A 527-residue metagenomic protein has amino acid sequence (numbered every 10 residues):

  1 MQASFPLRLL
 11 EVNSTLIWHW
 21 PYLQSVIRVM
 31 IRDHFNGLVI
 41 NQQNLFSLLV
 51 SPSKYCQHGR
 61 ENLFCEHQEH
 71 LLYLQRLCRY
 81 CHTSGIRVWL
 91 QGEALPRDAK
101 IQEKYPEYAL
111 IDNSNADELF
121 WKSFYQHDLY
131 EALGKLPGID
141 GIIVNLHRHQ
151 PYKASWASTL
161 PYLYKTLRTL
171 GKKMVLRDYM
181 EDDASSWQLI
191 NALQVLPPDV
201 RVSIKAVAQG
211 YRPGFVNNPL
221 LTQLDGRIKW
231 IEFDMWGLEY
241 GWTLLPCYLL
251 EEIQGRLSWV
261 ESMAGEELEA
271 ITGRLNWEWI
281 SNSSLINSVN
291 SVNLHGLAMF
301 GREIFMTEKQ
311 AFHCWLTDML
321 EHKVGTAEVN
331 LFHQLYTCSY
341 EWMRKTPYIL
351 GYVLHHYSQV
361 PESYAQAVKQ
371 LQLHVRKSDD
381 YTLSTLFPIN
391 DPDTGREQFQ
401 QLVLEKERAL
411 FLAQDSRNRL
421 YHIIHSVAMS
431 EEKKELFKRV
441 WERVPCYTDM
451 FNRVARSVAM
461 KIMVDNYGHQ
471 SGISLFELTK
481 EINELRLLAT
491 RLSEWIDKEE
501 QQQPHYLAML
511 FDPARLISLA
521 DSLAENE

Functional and structural regions predicted by a protein language model:
Q2-Q209, G241, L275-M299, C338-K377 (+2 more regions): Aromatic-lined carbohydrate-binding surfaces of glycoside hydrolases
L9, G214-F215: Eukaryotic scaffolding regions of large macromolecular assemblies
H67, N115, K153, W242-L250 (+3 more regions): Hydrophobic alpha-helical scaffolding
F215-Q223: Active-site loop ensemble at the mouth of alpha/beta enzyme cores that anchors a bound cofactor
L224-R256, R274-L275: Active-site clefts of carbohydrate-active enzymes
R256-L257, E261-A270: Segments forming glycine/polar-rich beta-alpha architectures that bind adenosine-containing cofactors
L275, W279, L285-Y506, L510: C-terminal non-catalytic alpha-helical accessory regions
P513-E527: Terminal, non-catalytic domain-edge segments
